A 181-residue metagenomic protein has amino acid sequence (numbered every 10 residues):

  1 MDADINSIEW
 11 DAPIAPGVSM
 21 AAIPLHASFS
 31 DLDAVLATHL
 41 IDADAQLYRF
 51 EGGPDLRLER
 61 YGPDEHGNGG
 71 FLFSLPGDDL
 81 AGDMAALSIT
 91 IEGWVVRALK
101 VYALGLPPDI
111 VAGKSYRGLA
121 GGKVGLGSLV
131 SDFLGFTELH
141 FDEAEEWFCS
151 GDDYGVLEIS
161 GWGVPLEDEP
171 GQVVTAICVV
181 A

Functional and structural regions predicted by a protein language model:
M1-A181: Short helix/turn-capping signatures at newly exposed starts of structured segments
